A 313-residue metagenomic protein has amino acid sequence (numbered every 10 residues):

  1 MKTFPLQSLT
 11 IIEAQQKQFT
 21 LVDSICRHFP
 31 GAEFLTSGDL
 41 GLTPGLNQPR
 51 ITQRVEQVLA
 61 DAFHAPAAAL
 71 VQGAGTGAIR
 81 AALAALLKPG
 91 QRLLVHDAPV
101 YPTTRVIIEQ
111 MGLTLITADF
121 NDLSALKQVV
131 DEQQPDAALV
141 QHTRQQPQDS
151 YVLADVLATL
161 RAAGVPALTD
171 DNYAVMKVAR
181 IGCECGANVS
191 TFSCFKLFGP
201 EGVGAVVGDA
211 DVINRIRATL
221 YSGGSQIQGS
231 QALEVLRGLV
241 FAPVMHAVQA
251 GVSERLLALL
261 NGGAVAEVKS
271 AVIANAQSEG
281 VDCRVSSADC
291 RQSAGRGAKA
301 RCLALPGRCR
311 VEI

Functional and structural regions predicted by a protein language model:
M1-P49, A65, G307-R308: N-terminal "arm"/small-domain region of PLP-dependent enzymes with the aminotransferase-like
K2-L9, Q15, L21, I25 (+2 more regions): Conserved PLP-enzyme active-site core in the AAT-like
I51, V55, G77-A78: A short, well-structured juxtamembrane/interface segment
Q53, Q57-F63: PLP-dependent amino-acid enzyme catalytic core
L259-V272, Q292, A300-L303: PLP-dependent aminotransferase class I/II
N275-I313: Conserved C-terminal alpha-helix-loop-beta "cap" of PLP-dependent enzymes that closes/shapes the active-site mouth
